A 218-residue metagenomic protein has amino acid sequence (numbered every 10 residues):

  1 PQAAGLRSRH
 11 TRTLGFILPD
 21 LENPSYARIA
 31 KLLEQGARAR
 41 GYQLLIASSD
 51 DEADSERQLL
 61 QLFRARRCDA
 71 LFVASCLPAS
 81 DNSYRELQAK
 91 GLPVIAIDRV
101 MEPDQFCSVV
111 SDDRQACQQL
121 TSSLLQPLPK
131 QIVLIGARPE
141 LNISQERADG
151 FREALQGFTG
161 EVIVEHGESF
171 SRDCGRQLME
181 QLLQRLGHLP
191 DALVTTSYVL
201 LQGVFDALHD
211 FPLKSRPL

Functional and structural regions predicted by a protein language model:
R9-S122, Q126, L182-H188: Alpha-helical recognition/docking segments in bacterial nutrient-uptake and carbohydrate-utilization systems
T13, P129-I132, A192: Residues that mark the start of a beta-strand
L18-R28, I46-S55, L77, R99 (+4 more regions): Hinge/beta->alpha junction and helix N-cap segments in small-molecule ligand-binding domains
S83-E86, Q145, F205-D210: Short Gly/Thr/Asp-enriched flexible loops that form oxyanion-binding sites at enzyme active sites
I95, Q156, Y198, L208-L218: Venus flytrap/periplasmic-binding-protein-like
K130-Q131, G160-V162, K214-L218: Short acidic capping loops at alpha-helix termini that bridge into adjacent secondary structure
